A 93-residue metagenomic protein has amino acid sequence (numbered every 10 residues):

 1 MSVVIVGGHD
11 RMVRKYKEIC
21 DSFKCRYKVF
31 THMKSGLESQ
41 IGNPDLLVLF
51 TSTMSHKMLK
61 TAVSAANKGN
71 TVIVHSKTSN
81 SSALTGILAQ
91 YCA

Functional and structural regions predicted by a protein language model:
M1-K24: Short, charged N-terminal beta->alpha structural module
V6-G8, H32, T78: Cofactor-binding loop segments of dinucleotide-utilizing enzymes, especially the Rossmann-like FAD- and NAD(P)+-binding
G8-D10, I41, Q90-A93: Catalytic phosphate/metal-binding cores of nucleic-acid and nucleotide-processing enzymes, i.e., regions that mediate
C25-Q40: A short, well-structured beta->alpha microelement
P44: An anion/phosphate-binding loop that grips the pyrophosphate of nucleotide cofactors and donors
S52-T53: Short glycine-/small-residue-rich Rossmann-like dinucleotide-binding loops
N67-A93: Ser/Thr/Gly-rich flexible loops in soluble cytosolic domains mediating phosphotransfer, phosphorylation
